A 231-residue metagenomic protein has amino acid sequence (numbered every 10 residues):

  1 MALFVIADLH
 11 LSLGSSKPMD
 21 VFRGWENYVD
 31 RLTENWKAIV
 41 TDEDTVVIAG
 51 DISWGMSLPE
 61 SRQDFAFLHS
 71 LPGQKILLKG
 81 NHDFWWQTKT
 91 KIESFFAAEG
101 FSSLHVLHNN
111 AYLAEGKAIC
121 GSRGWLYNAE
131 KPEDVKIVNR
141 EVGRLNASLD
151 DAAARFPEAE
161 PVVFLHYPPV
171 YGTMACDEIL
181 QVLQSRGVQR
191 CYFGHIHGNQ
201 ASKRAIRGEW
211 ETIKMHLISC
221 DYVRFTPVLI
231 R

Functional and structural regions predicted by a protein language model:
M1-A2, R231: Short, Lys/Arg-enriched, disordered terminal segments
A2, S15-A114, A175-V188, E211-C220: Core catalytic region of metal-dependent phosphoesterases/phosphodiesterases, especially metallo-beta-lactamase-like
L3-V5, V47, I119, V162-F164 (+1 more regions): Structural motif
A7-L11, G50-S53, N81-D83, N110-A111 (+4 more regions): Active-site metal-binding loops of divalent metal-dependent hydrolases
L9-S16, I39, Q87-A175, V182: Conserved catalytic scaffold of divalent metal-dependent phosphoesterases
G55-M56, V170-T173, Q200: Short, solvent-exposed loop/turn segments at secondary-structure junctions
Q189-R231: Long hydrophobic alpha-helical segments typical of transmembrane helices together with their membrane-interfacial
